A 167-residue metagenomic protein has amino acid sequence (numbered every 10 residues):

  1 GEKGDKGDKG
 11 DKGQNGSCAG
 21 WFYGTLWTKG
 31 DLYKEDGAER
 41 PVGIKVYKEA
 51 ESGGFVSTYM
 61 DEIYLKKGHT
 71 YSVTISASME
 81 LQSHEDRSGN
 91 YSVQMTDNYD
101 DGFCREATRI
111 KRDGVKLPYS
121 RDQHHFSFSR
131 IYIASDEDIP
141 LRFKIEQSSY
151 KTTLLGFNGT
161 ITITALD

Functional and structural regions predicted by a protein language model:
G1-K6: Low-complexity/repetitive intrinsically disordered segments
G10-G13, S17-D167: Extracellular jelly-roll beta-sandwich "head" domains, especially the C-terminal globular C1q domain
